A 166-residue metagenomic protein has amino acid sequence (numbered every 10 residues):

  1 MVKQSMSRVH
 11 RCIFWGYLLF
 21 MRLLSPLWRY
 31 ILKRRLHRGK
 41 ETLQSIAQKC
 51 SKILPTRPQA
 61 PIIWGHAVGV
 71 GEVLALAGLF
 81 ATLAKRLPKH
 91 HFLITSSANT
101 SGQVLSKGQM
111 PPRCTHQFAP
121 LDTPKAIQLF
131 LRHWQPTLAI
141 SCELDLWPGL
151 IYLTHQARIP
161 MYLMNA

Functional and structural regions predicted by a protein language model:
M1-S5, D122: N-terminal amphipathic/basic-hydrophobic helices that include classical n-h-c signal peptides and signal-anchor
Q4-I46: A transmembrane-helix-recognition feature enriched in membrane-embedded lipid enzymes and envelope glyco-/phospholipid
R29-P55, Q59-A166: Active-site and donor-binding regions of nucleotide-sugar-utilizing enzymes
